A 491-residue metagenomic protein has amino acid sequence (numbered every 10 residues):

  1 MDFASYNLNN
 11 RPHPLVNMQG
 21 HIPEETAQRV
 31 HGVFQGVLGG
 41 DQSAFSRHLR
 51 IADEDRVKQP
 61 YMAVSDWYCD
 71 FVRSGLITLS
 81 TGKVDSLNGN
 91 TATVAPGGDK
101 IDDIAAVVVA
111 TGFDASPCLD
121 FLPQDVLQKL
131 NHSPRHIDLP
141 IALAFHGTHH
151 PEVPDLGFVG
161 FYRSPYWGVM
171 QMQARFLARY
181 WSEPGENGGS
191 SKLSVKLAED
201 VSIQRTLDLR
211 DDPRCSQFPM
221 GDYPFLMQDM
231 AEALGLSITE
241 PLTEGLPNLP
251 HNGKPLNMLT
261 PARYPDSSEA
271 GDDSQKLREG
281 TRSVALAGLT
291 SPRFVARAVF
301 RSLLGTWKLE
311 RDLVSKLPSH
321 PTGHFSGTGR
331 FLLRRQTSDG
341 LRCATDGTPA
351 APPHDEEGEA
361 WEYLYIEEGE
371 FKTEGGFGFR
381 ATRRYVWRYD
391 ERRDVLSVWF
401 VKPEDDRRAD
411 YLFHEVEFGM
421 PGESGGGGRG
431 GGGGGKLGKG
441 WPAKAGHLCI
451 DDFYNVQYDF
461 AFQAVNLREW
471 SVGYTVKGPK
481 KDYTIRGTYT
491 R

Functional and structural regions predicted by a protein language model:
M1-D2, D120-G160, S191: Glycine-rich loop(s) and the adjacent beta-strand/alpha-helix scaffold that form part
M1-S46, D53-K58, M62, I77-L79 (+2 more regions): Rossmann-like dinucleotide-binding core of oxidoreductases
D2-W67, A115, L236-A285: Flavin (FAD/FMN)-binding glycine-rich loop and adjacent Rossmann-like elements that form
L76-T93: A conserved short coil-to-beta-strand element within the FAD-binding core of flavoproteins
D102-D114: Short hydrophobic core segments
E152-F294: C-terminal, flexible cofactor-proximal segment of oxidoreductases
G288-R491: Soluble ligand-binding/transfer domains with enclosed cavities or grooves
